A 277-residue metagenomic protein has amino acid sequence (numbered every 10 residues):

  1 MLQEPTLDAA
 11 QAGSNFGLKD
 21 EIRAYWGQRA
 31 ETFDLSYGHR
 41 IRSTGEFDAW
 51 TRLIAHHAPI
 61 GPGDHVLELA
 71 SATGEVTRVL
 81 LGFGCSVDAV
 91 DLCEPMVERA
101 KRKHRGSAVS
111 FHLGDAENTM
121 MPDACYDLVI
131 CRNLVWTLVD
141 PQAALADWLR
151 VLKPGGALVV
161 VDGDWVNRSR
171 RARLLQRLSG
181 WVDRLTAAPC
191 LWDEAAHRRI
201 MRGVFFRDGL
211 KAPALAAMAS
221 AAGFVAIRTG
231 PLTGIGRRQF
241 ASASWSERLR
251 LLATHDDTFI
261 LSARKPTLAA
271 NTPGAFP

Functional and structural regions predicted by a protein language model:
L2-G61, E75, M96, T233 (+1 more regions): Conserved class I S-adenosyl-L-methionine
L67, A72-N118: Class I SAM-dependent methyltransferase SAM/SAH-binding core
E117-L128: A short acidic, Gly/Pro-enriched loop at the edge of an enzyme's catalytic core that lines a small-molecule cofactor
L128-P141: A short SAM/SAH-binding and catalytic strip from SAM-dependent methyltransferases
Q142-P154: A short glycine-rich, Lys/Arg-flanked "PGG" loop and its adjoining helix->strand segment in the class I
A157-A188: Conserved class I S-adenosyl-L-methionine
F206-A222, T229: Short alpha-helix
A222, A243-P277: Core SAM-dependent methyltransferase catalytic element
